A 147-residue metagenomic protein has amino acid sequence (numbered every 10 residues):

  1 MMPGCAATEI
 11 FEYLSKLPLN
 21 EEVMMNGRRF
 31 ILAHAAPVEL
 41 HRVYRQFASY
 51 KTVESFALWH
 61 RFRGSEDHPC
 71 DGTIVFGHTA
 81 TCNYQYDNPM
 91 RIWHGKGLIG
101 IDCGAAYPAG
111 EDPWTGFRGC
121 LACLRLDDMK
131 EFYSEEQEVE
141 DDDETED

Functional and structural regions predicted by a protein language model:
M1-G100, G104-T115: Acidic, His/Gly-enriched loop-helix segments that form or flank divalent-metal centers in metallo-dependent hydrolases
H94-D147: Binuclear metal-dependent phosphoesterase catalytic core
